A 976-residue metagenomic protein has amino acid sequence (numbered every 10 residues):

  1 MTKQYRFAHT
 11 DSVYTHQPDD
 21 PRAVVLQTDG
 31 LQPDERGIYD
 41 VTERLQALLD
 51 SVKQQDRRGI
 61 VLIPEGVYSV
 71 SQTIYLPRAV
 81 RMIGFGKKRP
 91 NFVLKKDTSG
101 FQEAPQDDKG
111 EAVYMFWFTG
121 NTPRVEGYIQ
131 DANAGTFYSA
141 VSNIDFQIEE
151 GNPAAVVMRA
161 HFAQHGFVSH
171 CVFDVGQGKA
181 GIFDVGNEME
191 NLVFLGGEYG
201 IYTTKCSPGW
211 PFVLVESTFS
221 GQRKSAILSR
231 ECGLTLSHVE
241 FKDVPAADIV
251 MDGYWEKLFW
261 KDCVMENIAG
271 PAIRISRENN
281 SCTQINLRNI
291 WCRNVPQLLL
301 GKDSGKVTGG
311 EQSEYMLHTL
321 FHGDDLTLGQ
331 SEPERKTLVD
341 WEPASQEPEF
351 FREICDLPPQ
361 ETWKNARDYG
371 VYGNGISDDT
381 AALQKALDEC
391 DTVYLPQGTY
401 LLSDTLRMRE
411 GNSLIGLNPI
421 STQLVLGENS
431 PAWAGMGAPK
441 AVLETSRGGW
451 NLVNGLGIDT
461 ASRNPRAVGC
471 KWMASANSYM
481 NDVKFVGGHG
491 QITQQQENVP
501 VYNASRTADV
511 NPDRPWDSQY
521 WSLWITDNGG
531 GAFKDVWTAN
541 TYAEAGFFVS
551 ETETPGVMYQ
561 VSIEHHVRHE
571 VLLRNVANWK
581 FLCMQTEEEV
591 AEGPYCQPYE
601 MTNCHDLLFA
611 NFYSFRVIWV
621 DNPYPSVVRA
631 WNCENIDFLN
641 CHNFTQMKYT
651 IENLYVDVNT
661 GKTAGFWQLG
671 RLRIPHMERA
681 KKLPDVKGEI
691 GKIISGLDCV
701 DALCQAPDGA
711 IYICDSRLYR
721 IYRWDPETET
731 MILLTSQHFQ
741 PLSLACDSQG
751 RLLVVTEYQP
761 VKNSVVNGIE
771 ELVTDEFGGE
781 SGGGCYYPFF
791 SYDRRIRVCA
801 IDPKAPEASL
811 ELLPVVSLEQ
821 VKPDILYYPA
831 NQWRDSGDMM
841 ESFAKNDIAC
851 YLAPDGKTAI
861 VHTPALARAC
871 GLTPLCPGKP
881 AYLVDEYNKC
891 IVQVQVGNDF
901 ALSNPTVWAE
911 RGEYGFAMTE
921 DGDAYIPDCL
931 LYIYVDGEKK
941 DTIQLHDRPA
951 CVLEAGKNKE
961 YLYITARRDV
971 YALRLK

Functional and structural regions predicted by a protein language model:
M1-L62, V70, Y75, R81-E149 (+10 more regions): Extracellular "leader-to-stem" segments immediately downstream of a signal peptide or signal-anchor in secreted/lumenal
D29-V41, T203, A366-D379, D535-W537 (+5 more regions): Glycine-rich phosphate-binding "P-loop"
E65-V67, A79, Q397-G398, T405 (+4 more regions): Tight coil/turn sites that cap or link beta-strands
S69-S71, L401-D404, R409, A432 (+2 more regions): Flexible loop/turn segments at secondary-structure boundaries
K88, Q164, G178, G197 (+22 more regions): A generic "binding-loop/recognition-motif" signal
Y394, V549, V557-L572, V627: C-terminal, well-structured subdomains that either form a transmembrane helix-short loop-helix hairpin in multi-pass
K580-L582, T586-V590, Q597-A610, V617 (+1 more regions): Long, distal/terminal scaffolding or interaction modules with repetitive or compositionally biased sequence
A680-K976: Sequence-structural signature of mature extracellular/luminal beta-sheet repeat domains, prominently beta-propellers
